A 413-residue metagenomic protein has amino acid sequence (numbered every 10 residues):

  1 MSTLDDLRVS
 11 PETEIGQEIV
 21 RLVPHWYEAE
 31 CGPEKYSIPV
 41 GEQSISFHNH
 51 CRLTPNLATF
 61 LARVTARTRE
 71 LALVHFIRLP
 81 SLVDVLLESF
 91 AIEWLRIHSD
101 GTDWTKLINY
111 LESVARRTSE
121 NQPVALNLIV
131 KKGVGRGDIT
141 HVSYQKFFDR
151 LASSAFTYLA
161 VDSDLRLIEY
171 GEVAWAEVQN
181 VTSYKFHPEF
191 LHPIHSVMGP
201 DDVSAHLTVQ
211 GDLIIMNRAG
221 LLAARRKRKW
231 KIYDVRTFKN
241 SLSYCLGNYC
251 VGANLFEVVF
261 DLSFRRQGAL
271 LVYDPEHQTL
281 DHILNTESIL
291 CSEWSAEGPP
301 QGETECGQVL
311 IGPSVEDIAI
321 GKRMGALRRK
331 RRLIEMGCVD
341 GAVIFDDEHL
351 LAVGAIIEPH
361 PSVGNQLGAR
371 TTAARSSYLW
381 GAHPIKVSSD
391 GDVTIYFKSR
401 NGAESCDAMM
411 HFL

Functional and structural regions predicted by a protein language model:
M1-L413: Divalent-cation
